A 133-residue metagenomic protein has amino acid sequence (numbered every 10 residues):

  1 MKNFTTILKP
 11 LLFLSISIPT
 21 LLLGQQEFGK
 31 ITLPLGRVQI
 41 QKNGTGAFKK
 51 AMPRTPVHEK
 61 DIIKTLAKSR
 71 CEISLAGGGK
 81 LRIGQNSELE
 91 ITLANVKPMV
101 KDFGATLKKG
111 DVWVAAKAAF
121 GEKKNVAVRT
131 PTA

Functional and structural regions predicted by a protein language model:
M1-P10: Positively charged n-region of N-terminal signal peptides that target proteins for export
K9-P19: Bacterial N-terminal signal peptides
G24-A133: Flexible, surface-exposed loop/linker segments and immediately adjacent secondary-structure boundaries
